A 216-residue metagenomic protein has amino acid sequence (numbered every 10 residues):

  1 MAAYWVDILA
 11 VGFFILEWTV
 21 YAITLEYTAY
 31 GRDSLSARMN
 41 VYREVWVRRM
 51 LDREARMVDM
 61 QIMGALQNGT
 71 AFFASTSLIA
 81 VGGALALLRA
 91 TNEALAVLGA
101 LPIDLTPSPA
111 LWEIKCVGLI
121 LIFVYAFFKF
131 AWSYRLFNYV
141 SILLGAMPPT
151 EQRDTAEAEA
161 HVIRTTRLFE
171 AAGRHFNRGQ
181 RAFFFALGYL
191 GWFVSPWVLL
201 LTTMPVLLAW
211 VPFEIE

Functional and structural regions predicted by a protein language model:
M1-G12, I103-L119, P196-L201: Hydrophobic alpha-helical transmembrane segments
D7-L35, A71-A84, C116-N138, F183-F184: Hydrophobic alpha-helical membrane-embedded segments
L25-L66: Membrane-interface amphipathic/juxtamembrane segments adjacent to transmembrane helices
S34-L51, S141-T165: Juxtamembrane inter-helical linkers in multi-pass membrane proteins
D59-L85, W112-V117, G173-L200: Transmembrane alpha-helical segments and their cytosolic interface motifs in multi-pass membrane proteins
L78-L105, W192-L200, M204-V211: Juxtamembrane "helix exit" motif at the C-terminal ends of alpha-helical transmembrane segments in multi-pass membrane
E151, T155-R181, F185-G188: Hydrophobic alpha-helical transmembrane segments and adjacent short intramembrane/lumenal linkers of inner/organellar
E151-R153, V211-E216: Juxtamembrane membrane-interface segments at transmembrane alpha-helix termini
